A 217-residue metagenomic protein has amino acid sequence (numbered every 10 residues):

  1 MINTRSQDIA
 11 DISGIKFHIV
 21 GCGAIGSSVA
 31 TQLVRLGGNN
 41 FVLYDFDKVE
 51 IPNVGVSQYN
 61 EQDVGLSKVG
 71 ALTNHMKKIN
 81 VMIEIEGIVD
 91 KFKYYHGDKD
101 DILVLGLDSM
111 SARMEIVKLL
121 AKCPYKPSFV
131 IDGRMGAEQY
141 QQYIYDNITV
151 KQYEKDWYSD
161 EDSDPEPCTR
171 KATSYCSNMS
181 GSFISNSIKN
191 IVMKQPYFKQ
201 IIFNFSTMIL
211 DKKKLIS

Functional and structural regions predicted by a protein language model:
M1-S217: Adenine nucleotide-associated cytosolic modules
